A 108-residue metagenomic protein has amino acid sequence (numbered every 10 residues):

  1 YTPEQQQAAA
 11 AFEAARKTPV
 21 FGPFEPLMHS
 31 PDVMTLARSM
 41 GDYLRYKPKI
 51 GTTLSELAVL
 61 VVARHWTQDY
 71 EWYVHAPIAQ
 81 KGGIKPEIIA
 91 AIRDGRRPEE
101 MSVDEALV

Functional and structural regions predicted by a protein language model:
Y1-I50, P98, E105: Mobile cap/lid helix-loop segments that border enzyme active or cofactor-binding sites and regulate substrate access
E25, V59-L60: Generic alpha-helical structural context detector
T35, I50, L54-E56, V62-I88: Conserved alpha-helical segments that form or flank metal/cofactor-binding pockets of metalloenzymes
M40, L60-V61, H75, I92-G95: Short acidic/histidine-centered micro-motifs embedded in hydrophobic/aromatic stretches that mark compact functional
I88-V108: Alpha-helical ds-nucleic-acid-binding substructure associated with the helix-hairpin-helix region of base-excision DNA
